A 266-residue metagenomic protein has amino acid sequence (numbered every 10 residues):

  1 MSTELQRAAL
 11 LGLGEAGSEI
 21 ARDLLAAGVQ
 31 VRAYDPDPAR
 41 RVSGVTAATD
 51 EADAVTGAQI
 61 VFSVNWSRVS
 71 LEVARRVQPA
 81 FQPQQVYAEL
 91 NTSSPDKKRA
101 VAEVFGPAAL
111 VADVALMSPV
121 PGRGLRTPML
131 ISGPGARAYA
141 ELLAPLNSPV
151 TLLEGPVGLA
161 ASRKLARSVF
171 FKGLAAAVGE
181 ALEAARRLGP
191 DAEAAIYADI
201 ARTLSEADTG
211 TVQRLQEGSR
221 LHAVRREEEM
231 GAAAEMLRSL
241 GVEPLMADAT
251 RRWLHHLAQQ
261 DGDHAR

Functional and structural regions predicted by a protein language model:
M1-T56, F81: NAD(P)+-binding Rossmann beta1-loop-alpha1 motif at the extreme N-terminus of oxidoreductases
Q6, Q85, T127: Nucleotide donor/acceptor-binding cores
A8, V31, V111, V150 (+1 more regions): Hydrophobic anchor at the start of a short beta-strand that flanks the dinucleotide cofactor-binding loop
E51-V111: Rossmann-fold NAD(P) dinucleotide-binding segment
S93-K172: Rossmann-fold dinucleotide-binding core
S162-H264: Helical "substrate-binding/catalytic lid" subdomain of Rossmann-like NAD(P)-dependent dehydrogenases/reductases
